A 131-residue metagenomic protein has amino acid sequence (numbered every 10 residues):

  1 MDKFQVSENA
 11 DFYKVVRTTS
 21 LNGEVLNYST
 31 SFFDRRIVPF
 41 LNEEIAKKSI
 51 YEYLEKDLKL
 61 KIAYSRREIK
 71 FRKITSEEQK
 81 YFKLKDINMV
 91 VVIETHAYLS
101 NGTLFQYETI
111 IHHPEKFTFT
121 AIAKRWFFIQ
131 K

Functional and structural regions predicted by a protein language model:
M1-K131: C-terminal all-alpha effector/ligand-binding and dimerization domain of prokaryotic HTH-type transcriptional repressors
